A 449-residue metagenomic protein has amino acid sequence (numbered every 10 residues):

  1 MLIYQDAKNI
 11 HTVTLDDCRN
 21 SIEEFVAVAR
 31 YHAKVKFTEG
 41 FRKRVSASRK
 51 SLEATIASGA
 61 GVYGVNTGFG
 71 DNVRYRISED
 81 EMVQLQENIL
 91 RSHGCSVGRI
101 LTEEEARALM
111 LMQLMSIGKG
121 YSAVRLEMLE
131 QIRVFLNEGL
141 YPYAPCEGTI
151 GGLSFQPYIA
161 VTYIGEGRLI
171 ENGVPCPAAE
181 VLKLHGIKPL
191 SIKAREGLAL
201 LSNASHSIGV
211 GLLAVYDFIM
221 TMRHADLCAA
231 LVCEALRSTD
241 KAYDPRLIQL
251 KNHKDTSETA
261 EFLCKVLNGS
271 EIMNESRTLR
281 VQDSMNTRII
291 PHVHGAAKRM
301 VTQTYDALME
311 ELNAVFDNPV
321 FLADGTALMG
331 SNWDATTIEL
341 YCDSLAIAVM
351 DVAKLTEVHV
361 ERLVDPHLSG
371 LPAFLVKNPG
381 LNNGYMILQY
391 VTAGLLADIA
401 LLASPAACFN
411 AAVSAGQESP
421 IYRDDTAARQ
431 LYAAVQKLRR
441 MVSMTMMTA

Functional and structural regions predicted by a protein language model:
M1-S58: N- or domain-start disorder-to-order transition segments that initiate the globular core
H11, G209, P245-Q249, M329-G330 (+2 more regions): Short beta-alpha connecting loops at secondary-structure transitions that line or flank enzyme active sites
D71-Q86: Glycine-rich loop at the start of a catalytic domain that most often binds anionic cofactors/ligands
G94-T102, A106-H253: Active-site cavity-forming subdomains of large catalytic enzyme subunits
G152-I164, T304, L308-A407, V413-S414: Glycine-rich anion/phosphate-binding loop at the beta-strand->alpha-helix junction
A179, L184-G186, S202, G384 (+4 more regions): Extended C-terminal regions of large enzymes
C233-K354: Accessory "access/gating" subregions that flank catalytic or transport cores
